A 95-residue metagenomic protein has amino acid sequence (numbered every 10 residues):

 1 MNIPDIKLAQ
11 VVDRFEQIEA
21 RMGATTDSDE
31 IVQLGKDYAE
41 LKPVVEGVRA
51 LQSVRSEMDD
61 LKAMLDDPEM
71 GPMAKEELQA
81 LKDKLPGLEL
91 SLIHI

Functional and structural regions predicted by a protein language model:
M1-G87: N-terminal alpha-helical targeting/anchoring segments
I93-I95: Conserved small/polar residues in nucleotide/adenosyl-binding loops
